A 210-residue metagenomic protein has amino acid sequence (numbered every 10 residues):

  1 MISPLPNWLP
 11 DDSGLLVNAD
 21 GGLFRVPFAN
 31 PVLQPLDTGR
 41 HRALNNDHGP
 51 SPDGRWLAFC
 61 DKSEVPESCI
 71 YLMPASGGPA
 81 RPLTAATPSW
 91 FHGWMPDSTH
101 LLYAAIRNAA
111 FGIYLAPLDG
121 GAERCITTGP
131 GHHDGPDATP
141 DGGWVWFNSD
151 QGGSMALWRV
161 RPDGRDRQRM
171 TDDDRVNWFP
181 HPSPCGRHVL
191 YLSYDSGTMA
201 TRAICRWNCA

Functional and structural regions predicted by a protein language model:
M1, V32-T38, P79-T84, A122-T127 (+1 more regions): A short beta-strand motif characteristic of beta-propeller blades
M1-G21: Beta-strand-rich domains and repeat architectures in extracellular enzymes and scaffolds, especially beta-propellers
I2-N7, P31-S51: Blade-loop segments of beta-propeller domains
N7, G49, G93-M95, D137 (+1 more regions): Conserved beta-strand position repeated across blades of beta-propeller domains
P10-D11, P52-D53, P96-D97, P140-D141 (+1 more regions): Residue-level detector of Asp-centered blade-edge/turn motifs that repeat once per structural unit in beta-propeller
L15, L57, S98-L102, G142-V145 (+2 more regions): Hydrophobic beta-strand positions that form the internal "hydrophobic ladder" of WD40/Gbeta-like beta-propeller blades
L16-R25, T38-N45, C60-I70, T84-S89 (+6 more regions): A flexible loop/linker signature enriched in serine peptidases of the S9 family
P27-P31, P74-G78, P117-G121, R161-R165: Short loop/turn segments that connect beta-strands within beta-propeller blades
